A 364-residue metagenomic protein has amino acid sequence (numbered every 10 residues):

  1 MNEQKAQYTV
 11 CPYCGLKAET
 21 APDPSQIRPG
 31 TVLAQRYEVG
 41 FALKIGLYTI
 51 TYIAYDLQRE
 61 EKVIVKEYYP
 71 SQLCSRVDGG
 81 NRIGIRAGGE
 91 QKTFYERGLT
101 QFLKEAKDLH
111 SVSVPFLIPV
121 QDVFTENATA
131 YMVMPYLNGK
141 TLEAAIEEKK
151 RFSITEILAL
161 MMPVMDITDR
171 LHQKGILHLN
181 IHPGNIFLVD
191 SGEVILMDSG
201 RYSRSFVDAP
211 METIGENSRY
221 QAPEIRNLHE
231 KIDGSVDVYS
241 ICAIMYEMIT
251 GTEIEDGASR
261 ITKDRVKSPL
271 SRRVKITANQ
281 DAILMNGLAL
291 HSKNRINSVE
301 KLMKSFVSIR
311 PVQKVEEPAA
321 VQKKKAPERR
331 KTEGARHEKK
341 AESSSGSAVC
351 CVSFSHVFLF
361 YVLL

Functional and structural regions predicted by a protein language model:
G79-S111: AlphaC helix of the eukaryotic protein kinase fold
V123: Activation-segment/catalytic-loop signature of the eukaryotic protein kinase fold
N127-T141: Conserved short submotifs of the Hanks-type protein kinase catalytic core that shape the nucleotide-binding pocket
L142-F152: AlphaC helix of the protein kinase catalytic domain
L160-M161: Activation segment signature within eukaryotic-like protein kinase domains
T168, H172-L188: Catalytic-loop of the protein kinase fold
N185-D198: Conserved protein kinase catalytic/activation segment
R219-P311: C-terminal lobe helix-coil module of Hanks-type protein kinase domains
